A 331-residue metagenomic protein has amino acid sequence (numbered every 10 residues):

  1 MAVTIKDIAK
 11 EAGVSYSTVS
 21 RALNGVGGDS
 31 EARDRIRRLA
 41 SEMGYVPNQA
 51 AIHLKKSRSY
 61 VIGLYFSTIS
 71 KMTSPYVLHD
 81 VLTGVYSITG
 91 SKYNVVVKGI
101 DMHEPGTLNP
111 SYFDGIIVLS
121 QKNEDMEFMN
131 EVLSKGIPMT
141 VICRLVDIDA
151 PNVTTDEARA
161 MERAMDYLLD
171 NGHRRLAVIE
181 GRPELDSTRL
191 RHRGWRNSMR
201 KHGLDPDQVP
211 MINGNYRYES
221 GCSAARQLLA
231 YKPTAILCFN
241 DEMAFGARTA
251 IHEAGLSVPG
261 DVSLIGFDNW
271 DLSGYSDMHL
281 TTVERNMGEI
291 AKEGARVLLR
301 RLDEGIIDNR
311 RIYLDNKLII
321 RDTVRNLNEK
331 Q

Functional and structural regions predicted by a protein language model:
M1-R58, N328: N-terminal helix-turn-helix DNA-binding module of bacterial transcription factors
V3, V61-D166, D170, A230-Y231: Alpha-helical recognition/docking segments in bacterial nutrient-uptake and carbohydrate-utilization systems
Y16-T18, L54-K71, G115, Y167 (+1 more regions): Short beta-strand segments enriched in small/hydrophobic residues
V46, L119-Q121, I142, N171 (+4 more regions): Replace "coordinates the UDP/GDP/TDP-sugar" with "coordinates nucleotide-activated sugar donors
S67-Y76, D80, V97-E104, V153-R163 (+5 more regions): Hinge/beta->alpha junction and helix N-cap segments in small-molecule ligand-binding domains
R174-R175, P206-P210, V258-S263: Short acidic capping loops at alpha-helix termini that bridge into adjacent secondary structure
A224-Q331: Flexible loop/turn connectors
